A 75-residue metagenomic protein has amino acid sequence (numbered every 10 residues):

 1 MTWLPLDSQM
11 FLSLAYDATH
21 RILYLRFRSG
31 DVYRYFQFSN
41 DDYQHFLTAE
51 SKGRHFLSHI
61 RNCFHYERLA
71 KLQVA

Functional and structural regions predicted by a protein language model:
M1-A75: Acidic/histidine-enriched, beta-strand-rich ligand/metal-binding domains
